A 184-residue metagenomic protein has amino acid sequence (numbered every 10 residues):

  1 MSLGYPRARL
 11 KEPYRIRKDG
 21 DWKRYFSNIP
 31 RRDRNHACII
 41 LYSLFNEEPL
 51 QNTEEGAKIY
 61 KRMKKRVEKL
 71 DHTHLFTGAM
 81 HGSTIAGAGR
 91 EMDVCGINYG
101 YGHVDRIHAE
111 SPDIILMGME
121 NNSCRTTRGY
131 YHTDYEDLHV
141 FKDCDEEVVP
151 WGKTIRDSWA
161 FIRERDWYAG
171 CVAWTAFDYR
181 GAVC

Functional and structural regions predicted by a protein language model:
M1-I115, E120-E136: Active-site mouth of glycoside hydrolases
E12-I16, V140-I155: A short acidic, glycine-rich active-site loop that binds or catalyzes chemistry on phosphate/adenosine moieties
Y60-R62, D157-I162: General secondary-structure propensity
G100-V104, T154-A160: Short alpha-helical segments and helix-capping/turn motifs at coil-helix boundaries
E120-D143, A160-C184: Aromatic/acidic polysaccharide-binding cleft in carbohydrate-active enzymes
